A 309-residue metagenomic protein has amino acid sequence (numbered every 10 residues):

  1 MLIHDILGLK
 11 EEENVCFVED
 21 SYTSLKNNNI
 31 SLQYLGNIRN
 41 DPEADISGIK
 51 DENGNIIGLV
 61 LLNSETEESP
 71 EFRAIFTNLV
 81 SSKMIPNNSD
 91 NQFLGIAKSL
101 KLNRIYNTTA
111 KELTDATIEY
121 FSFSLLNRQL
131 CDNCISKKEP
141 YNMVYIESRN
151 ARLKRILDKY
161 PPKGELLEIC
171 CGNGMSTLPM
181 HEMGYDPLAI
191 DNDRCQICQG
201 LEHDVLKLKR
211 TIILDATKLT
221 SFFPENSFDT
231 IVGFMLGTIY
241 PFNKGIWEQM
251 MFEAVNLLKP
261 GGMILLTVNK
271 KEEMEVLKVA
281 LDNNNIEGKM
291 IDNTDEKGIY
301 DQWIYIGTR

Functional and structural regions predicted by a protein language model:
M1-Y145: N-terminal accessory regions of S-adenosyl-L-methionine
M143-K163: Conserved alpha-helix/loop element of class I SAM-dependent methyltransferases that forms part of the SAM/SAH-binding
P162-G172: Conserved class I S-adenosyl-L-methionine
N173-Y185: Conserved SAM-binding loop of SAM-dependent methyltransferases across substrates and taxa, primarily the Class I
S221-I231: A short acidic, Gly/Pro-enriched loop at the edge of an enzyme's catalytic core that lines a small-molecule cofactor
I246-P260: A short glycine-rich, Lys/Arg-flanked "PGG" loop and its adjoining helix->strand segment in the class I
G261-V268: Conserved beta-strand signature within the Rossmann-like core of class I S-adenosyl-L-methionine
E272-R309: Class I S-adenosyl-L-methionine
